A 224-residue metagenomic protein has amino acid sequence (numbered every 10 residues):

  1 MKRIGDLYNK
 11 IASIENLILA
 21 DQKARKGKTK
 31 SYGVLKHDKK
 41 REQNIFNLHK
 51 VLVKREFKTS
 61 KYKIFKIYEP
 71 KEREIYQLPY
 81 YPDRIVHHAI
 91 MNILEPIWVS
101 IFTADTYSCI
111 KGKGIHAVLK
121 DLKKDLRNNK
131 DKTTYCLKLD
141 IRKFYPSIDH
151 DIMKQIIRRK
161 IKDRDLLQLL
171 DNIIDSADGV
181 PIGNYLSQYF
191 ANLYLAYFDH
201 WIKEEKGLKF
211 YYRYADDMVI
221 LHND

Functional and structural regions predicted by a protein language model:
M1, Q22-S31, K66-E69, W98-F102 (+2 more regions): Short acidic (Asp/Glu) and glycine-rich catalytic loops that position anionic groups and cofactors
M1-F46: Non-catalytic, polymerase-adjacent accessory regions of viral genome-replication enzymes
G27-K36, S60-I85, I101-K113, N172-N192: Short, conserved non-catalytic motifs in the polymerase core
D38-K61: Amphipathic alpha-helical blocks
V51-L52, D105, K120-D224: Conserved polymerase palm-domain catalytic core
I90: Nucleotide/phosphate-binding loop and acidic/charged catalytic motifs in nucleotide-binding or -utilizing enzymes
L94-I101, I202: Short helix-capping/linker segments at secondary-structure and domain boundaries
G114-L119: Amphipathic alpha-helical oligomerization segments
